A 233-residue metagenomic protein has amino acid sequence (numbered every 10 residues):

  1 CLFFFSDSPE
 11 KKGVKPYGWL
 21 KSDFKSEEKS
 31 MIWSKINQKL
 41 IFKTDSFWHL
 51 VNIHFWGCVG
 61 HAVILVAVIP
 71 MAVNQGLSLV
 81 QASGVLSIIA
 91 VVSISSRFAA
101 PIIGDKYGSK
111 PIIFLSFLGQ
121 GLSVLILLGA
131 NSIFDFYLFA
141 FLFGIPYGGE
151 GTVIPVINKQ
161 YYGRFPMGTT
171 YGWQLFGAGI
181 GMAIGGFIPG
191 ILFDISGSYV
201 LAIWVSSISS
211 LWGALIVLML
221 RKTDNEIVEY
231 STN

Functional and structural regions predicted by a protein language model:
C1-K25, I216-R221: C-terminal membrane-cytosol helix-exit motif in multi-pass small-molecule transporters
K39-A100, G185: Extracytoplasmic gate region of multi-pass secondary transporters
A72-V73, I103-G104, I188-G197: Interfacial helix-cap and linker-helix signal at transmembrane-aqueous boundaries of multi-pass secondary transporters
P111-I126: Structural signature of the two symmetry-related core transmembrane helices
F134-L142: Paired small-residue
G149-Y162: Intracellular juxtamembrane helix-capping segments at the cytosolic ends of symmetry-related transmembrane helices
K159-G168, G197: Paired intracellular helix-loop junctions of major facilitator superfamily
I191-S209: A membrane-interface helix-boundary motif in multi-pass transporters
